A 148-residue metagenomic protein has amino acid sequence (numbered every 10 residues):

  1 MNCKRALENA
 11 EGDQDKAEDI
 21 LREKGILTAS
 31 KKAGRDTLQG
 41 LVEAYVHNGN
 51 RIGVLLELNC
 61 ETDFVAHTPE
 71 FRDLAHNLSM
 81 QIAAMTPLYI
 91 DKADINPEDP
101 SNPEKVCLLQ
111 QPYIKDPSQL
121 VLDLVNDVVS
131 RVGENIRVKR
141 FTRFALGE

Functional and structural regions predicted by a protein language model:
M1-E148: N-terminal assembly/interaction segments in proteins that build large macromolecular machines
